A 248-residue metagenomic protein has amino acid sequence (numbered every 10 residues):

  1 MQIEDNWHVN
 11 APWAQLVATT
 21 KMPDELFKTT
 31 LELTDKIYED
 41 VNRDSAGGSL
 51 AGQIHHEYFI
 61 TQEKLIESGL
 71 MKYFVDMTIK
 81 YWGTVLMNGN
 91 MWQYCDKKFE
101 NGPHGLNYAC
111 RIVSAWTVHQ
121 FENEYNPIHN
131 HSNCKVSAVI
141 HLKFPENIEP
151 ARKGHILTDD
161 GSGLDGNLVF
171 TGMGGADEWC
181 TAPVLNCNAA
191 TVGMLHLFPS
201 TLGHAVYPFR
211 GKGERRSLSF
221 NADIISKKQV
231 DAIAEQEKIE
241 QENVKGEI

Functional and structural regions predicted by a protein language model:
M1-E4, L26, V169, T181 (+2 more regions): Compositionally biased, intrinsically disordered low-complexity segments enriched in polar/Pro/Gly and often Gln
M1-H104, N123-N126, L164: Non-heme Fe(II)/2-oxoglutarate
P12, N107-A109, N130-C134, D160-S162 (+1 more regions): A generic structural micro-feature
A18, V113-A115, V136-A138, R216-F220: Hydrophobic residues positioned within well-ordered beta-strands of beta-sheet architectures
P23, Q120, H141-K143, N221-I225: Solvent-exposed residues in well-ordered beta-strands and their adjoining turns, especially edge/terminal strands
N88-G102, L106-R111, N130, I148-H155: Short acidic alpha-helical/loop segments enriched in Asp/Glu that coordinate divalent cations
S114-L197: Catalytic core of non-heme Fe(II) oxygenases with the double-stranded beta-helix
A176-I248: Catalytic core of Fe(II)/2-oxoglutarate
